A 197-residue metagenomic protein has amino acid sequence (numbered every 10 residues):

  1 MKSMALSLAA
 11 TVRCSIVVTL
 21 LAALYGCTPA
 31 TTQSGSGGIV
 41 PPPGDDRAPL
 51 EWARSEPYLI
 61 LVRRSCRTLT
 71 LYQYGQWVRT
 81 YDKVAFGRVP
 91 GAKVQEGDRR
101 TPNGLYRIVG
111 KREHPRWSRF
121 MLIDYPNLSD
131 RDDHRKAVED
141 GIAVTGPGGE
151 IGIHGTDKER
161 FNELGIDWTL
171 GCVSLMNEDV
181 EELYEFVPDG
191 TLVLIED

Functional and structural regions predicted by a protein language model:
S3-I16: Bacterial N-terminal signal peptides that target proteins for export
Y25-G26: C-terminal motif of bacterial Sec signal peptides marking the signal peptidase cleavage site
T31-D45: Short, low-complexity, disordered segments immediately C-terminal to signal peptides in bacterial exported proteins
R47-P90: A structural motif detector for short, solvent-exposed N-terminal "entry" segments of globular domains
A48-W52, R100-L105, G110-D197: Exported/periplasmic cell-wall-interacting domains
L69-Y72, T80, G91-V94, R116-R119 (+1 more regions): Short, solvent-exposed loop/turn elements at domain surfaces
R79-R107: Electropositive
